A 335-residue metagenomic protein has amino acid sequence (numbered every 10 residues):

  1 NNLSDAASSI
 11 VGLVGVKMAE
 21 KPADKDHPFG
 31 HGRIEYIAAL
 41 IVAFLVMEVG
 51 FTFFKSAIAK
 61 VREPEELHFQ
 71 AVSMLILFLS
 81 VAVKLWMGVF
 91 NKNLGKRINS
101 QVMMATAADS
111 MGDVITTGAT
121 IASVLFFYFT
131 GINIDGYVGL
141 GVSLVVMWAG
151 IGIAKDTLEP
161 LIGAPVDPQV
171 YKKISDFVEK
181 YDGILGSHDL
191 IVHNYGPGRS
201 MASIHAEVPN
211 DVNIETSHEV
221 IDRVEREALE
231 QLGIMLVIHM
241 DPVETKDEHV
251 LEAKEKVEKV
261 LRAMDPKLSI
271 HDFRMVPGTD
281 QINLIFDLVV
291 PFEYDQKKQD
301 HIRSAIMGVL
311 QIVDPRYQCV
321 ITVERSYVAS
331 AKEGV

Functional and structural regions predicted by a protein language model:
N2-E179, E333-G334: Alpha-helical transmembrane cores and adjacent cytosolic helix/loop segments of polytopic membrane transporters
D156-V335: Peripheral (non-transmembrane) domains and long loops of multi-pass membrane proteins
